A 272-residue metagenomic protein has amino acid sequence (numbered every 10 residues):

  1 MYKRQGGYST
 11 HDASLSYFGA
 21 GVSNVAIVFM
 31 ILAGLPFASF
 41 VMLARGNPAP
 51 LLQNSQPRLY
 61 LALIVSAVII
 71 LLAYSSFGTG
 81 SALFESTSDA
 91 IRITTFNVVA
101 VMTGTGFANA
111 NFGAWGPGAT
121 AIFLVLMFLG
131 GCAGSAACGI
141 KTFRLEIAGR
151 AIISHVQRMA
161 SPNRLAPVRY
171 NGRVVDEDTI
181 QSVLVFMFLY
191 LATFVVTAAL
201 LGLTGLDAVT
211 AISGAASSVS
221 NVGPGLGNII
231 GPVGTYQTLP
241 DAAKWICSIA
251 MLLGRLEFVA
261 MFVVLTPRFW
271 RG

Functional and structural regions predicted by a protein language model:
K3-G272: Membrane-proximal intracellular helices of multi-pass ion channels
